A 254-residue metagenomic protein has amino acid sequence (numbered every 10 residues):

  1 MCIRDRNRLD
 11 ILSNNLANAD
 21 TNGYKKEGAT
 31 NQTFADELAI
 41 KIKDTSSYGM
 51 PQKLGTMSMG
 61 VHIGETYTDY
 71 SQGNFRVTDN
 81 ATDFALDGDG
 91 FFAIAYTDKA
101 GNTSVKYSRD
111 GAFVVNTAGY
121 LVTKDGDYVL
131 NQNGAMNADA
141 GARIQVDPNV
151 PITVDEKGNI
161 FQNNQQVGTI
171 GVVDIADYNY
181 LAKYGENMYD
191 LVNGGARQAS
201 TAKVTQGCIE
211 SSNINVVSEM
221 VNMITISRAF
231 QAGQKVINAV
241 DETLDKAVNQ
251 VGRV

Functional and structural regions predicted by a protein language model:
M1-V254: Amphipathic alpha-helical polymerization modules
